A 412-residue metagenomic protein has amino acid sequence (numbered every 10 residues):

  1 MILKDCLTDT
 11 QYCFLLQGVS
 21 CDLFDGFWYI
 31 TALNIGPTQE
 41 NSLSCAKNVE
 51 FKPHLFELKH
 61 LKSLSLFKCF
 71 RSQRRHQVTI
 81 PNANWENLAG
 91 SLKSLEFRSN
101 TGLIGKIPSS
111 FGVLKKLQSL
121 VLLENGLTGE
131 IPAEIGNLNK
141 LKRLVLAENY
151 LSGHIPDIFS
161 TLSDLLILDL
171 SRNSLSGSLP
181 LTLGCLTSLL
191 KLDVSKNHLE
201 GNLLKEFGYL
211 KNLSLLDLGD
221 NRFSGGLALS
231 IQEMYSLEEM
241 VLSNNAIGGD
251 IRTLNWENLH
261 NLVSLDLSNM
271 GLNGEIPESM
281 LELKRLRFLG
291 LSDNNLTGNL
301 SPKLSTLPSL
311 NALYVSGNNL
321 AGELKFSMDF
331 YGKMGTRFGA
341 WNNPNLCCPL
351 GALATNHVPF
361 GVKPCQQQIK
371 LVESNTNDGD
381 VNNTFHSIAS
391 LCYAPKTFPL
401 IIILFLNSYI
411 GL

Functional and structural regions predicted by a protein language model:
M1-F398, F405-L412: Plant-biased, solvent-exposed loop and capping regions within N-terminal extracellular ligand-binding ectodomains
